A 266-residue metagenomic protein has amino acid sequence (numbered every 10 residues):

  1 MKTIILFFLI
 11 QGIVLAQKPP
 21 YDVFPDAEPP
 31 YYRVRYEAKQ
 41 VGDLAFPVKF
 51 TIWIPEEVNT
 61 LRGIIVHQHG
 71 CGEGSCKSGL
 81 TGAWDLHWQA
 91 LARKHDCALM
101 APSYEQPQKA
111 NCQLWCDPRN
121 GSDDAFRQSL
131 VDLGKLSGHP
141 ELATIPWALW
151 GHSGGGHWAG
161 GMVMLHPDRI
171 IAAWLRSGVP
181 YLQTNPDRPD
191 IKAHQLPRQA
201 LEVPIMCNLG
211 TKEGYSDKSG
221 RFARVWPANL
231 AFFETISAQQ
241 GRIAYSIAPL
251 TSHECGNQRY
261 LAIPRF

Functional and structural regions predicted by a protein language model:
T3-G12: Sec-dependent N-terminal signal peptides
A16-I64, K94-H95, I145-D168: A domain-start/cap signature at the N-terminus of enzymes
V58-K109, L182-Q183, Y215-D217: Short substrate-entry loop that stabilizes the transition state in hydrolases
T60-I64, K94-M100, A143-W147, P167-A172 (+2 more regions): Loop/turn elements at helix/coil->beta-strand transitions in domains of secreted/extracellular proteins
G70-G72, H95, D123-D124, A148-W150 (+2 more regions): Serine-hydrolase-like catalytic core of hydrolytic proteins
L114-P140: Alpha/beta-hydrolase active-site loop
I171-Y260: The feature captures the conserved acid-bearing segment of alpha/beta-hydrolase catalytic domains
A262-F266: Catalytic active-site module of serine/aspartate enzymes centered on a nucleophile-bearing elbow/loop
